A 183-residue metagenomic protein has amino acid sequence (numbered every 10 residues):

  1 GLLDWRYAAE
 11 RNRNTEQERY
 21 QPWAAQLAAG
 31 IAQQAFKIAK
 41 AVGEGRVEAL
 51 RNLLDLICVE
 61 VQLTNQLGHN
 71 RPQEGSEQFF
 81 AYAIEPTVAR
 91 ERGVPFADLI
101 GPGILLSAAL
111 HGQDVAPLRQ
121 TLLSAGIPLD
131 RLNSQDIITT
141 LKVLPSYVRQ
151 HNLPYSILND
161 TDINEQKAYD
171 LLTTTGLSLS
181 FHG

Functional and structural regions predicted by a protein language model:
G1-I31: A glycine/threonine-rich phosphate-anchoring loop and its flanking beta-alpha core in nucleotide/phosphate-binding
G1-L3, E10-R13, P102, R149-Y155 (+1 more regions): A short, terminal or domain-edge coil/loop segment
A8, A41-G45, L63-N70, Q150-I157 (+1 more regions): Intrinsically disordered or highly flexible coil/loop and linker segments, enriched in small and charged/polar residues
T15, R19, N70-Q73, D160-N164: Solvent-exposed, non-transmembrane amphipathic alpha-helical segments
Y20-G126, D130-L132: Active-site segments that bind and position negatively charged phosphate/pyrophosphate groups
Q113-G183: C-terminal charged capping/lid subdomain of soluble metabolic enzymes
